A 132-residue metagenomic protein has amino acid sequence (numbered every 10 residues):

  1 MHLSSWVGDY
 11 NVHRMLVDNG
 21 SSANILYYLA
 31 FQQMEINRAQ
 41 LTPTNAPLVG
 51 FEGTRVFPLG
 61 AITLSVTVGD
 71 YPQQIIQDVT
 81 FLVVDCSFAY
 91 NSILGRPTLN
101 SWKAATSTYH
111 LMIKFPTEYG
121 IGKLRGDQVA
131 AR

Functional and structural regions predicted by a protein language model:
M1-N11, G69: A short acidic-Thr-Gly-centered motif at the start of a beta-strand
N11-V12, A89: Conserved catalytic motifs of the protein kinase core domain
M15-V17: Short hydrophobic beta-strand that contains or immediately precedes a catalytic carboxylate
N19, A23-R132: Aspartic protease core domain of the pepsin/retropepsin superfamily
